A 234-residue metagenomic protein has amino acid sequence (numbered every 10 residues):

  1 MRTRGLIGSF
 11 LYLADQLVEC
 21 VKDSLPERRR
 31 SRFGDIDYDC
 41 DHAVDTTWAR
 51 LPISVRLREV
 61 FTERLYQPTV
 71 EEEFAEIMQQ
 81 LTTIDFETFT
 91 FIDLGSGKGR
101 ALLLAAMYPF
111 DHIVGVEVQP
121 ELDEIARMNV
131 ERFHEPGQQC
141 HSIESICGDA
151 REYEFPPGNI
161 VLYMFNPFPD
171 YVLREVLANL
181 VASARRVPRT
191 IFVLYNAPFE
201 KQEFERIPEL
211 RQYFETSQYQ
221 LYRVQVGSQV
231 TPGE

Functional and structural regions predicted by a protein language model:
M1-E87: S-adenosyl-L-methionine
T88-G97: Conserved class I S-adenosyl-L-methionine
G99-L103: Glycine-rich SAM-binding Motif I of class I
H112-E117: Conserved SAM-binding motif I beta-strand of class I
Q119, N129, F199: Residues in the short beta-alpha loop(s) of Rossmann-like NAD(P)-binding domains
D123-P157: S-adenosyl-L-methionine
I146-R185, R189: Active-site segment flanking the S-adenosylmethionine/decSAM binding pocket in AdoMet-dependent transferases
Y171-V226: C-terminal substrate-binding/active-site "lid" region of AdoMet-derived donor-dependent transferases
